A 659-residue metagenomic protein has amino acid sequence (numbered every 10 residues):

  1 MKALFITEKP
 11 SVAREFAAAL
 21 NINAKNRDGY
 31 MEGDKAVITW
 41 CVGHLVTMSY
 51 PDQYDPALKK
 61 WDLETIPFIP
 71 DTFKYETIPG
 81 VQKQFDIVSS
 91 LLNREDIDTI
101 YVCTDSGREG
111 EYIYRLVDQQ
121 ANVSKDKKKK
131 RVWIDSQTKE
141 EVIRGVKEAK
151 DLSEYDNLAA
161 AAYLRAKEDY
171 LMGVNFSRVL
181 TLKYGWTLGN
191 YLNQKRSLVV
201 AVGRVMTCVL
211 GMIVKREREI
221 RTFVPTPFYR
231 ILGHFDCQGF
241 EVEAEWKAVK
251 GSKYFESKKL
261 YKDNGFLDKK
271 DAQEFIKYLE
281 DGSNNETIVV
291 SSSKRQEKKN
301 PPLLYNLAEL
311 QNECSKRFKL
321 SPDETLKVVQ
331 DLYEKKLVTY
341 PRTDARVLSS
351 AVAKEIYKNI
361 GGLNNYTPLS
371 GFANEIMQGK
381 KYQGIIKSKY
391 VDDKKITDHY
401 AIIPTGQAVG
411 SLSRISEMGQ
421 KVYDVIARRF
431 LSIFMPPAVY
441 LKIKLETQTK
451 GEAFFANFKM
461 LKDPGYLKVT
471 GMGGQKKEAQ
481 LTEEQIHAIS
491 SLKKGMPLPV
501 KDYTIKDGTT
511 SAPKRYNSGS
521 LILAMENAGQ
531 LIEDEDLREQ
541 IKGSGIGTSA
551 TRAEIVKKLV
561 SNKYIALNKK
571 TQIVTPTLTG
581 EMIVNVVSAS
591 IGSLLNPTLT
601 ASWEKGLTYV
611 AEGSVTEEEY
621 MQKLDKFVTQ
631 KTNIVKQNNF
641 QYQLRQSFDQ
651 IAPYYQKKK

Functional and structural regions predicted by a protein language model:
M1-R178, F266, A512: Intrinsically disordered, low-complexity regulatory segments
K2-L4, V81, L92, Q120 (+7 more regions): Basic, low-complexity terminal or inter-domain segments flanking catalytic cores
E8-S11, E15, G33, P79-I87 (+21 more regions): Charged, alpha-helix-enriched surfaces in structured cytosolic catalytic cores of large nucleotide-utilizing machines
N26-L58, T207-F255, L260, G265-L267 (+2 more regions): Structured, non-catalytic alpha/beta "coupling" segments that mediate domain-domain communication and provide generic
F73-E76, E95, K139-F235, K294-R295: C-terminal or mid-to-C-terminal helical accessory/interaction module adjacent to the motor/catalytic core
D105, E313, R317-S321, T325: A conserved hydrophobic secondary-structure block that centers on an alpha-helix together with its immediately flanking
E256-L303, Q311: Metal- or metallocofactor-binding catalytic centers and their adjacent structured scaffolds across diverse enzyme
